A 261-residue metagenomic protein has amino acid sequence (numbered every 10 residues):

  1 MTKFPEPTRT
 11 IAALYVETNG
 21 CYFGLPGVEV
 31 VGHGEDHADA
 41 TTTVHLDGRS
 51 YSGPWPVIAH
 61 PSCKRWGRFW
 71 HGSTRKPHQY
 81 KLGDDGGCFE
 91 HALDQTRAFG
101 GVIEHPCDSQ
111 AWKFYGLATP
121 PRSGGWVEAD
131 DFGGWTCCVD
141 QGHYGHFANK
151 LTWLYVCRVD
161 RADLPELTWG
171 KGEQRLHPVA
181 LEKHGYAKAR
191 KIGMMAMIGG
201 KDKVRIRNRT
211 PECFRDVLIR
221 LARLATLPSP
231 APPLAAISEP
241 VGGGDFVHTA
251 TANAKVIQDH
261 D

Functional and structural regions predicted by a protein language model:
M1-D261: Class I S-adenosyl-L-methionine
